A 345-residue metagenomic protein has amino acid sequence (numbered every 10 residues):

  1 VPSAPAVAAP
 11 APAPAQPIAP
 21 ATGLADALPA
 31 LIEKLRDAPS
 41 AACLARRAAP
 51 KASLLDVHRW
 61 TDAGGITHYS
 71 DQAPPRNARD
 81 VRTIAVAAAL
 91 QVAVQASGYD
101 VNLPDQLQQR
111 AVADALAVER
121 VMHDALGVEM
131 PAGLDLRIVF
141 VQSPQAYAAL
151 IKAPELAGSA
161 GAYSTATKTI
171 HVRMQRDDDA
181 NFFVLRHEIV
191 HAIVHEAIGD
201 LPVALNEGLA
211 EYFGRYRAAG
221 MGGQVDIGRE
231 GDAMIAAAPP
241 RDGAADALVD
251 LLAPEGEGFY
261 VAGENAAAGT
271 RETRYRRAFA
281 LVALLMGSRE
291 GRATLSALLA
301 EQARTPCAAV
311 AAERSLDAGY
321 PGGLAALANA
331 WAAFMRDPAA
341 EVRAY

Functional and structural regions predicted by a protein language model:
V1-V118: Short, cationic interaction patches enriched in Lys/Arg with P/S/T/G and frequent prolines that mark the mature domain
K51-S53, T61, M130-A132, A162-A166 (+2 more regions): Extracellular/periplasmic catalytic domains that process cell-envelope and extracellular macromolecules
D62, H187-H191, E207: Acidic active-site catalytic centers that drive phospho-/nucleotidyl reactions and related ester hydrolyses
A63-I66, Q72-P74, V141-P144, D177 (+2 more regions): Solvent-exposed coil/turn segments that connect beta secondary-structure elements in extracytoplasmic/periplasmic
S70-Q72, A149-K152, Q224: Short, solvent-exposed loop/turn and secondary-structure capping segments
Q72, F140-Y147, A247, G323: Alpha-helix N-cap recognition
A93-P202, C307-R314: Juxtacatalytic substrate-recognition/specificity segment
A162-Y163, L201-Y345: Acidic/His/Gly-enriched intrinsically disordered linker/tail segments that often contain short helix/coil "MoRF-like"
